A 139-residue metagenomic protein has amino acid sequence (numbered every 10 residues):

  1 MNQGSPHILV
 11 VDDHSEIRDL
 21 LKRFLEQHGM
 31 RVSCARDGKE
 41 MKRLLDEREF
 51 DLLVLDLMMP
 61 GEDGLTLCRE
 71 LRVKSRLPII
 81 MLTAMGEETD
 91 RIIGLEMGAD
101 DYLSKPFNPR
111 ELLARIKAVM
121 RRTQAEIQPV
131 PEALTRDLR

Functional and structural regions predicted by a protein language model:
G4-H7, M120-R139: Short, Lys/Arg-enriched segments at the junction into DNA-binding effector domains of transcriptional regulators
L9, C34-L52: Acidic, metal-coordinating helix/loop segments flanking the phosphotransfer/catalytic sites of two-component signaling
R18, P60, E87, K105: The feature encodes the CheY-like receiver
D19-Q27: Charged docking surfaces used in two-component/phosphorelay signaling
D37, D63-T66, D90: Acidic catalytic/metal-coordinating carboxylates
D46-R48, E70-L77, M97: Conserved phosphotransfer cores of two-component systems
D56, T83: Active-site residues of response regulator receiver
